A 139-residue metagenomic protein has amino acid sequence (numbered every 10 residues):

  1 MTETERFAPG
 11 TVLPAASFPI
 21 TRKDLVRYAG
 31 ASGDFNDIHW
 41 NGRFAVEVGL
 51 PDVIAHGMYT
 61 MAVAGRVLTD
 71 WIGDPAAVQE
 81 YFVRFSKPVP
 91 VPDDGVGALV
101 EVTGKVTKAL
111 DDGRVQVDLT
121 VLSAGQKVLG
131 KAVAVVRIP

Functional and structural regions predicted by a protein language model:
M1-A55: Catalytic strand-loop segment that frames the active site of acyl-thioester-processing enzymes
M1-L13, D94-P139: HotDog/MaoC-like acyl-thioester-processing domains
A15, V78-E80, K131: Hydrophobic residues on conserved beta-strands that form the core of alpha/beta folds
S17-P19, R84, V135-R137: Generic structural detector for well-ordered beta-strands
G30-D34, T69-G73, A124: Short, intrinsically disordered, mixed-charge
G49-P51, T60-E101: Hydrophobic beta-strand-centered segment that forms part of the acyl-chain substrate-binding groove
A55, A77, D111-V115: Short loop/turn segments at connectors of secondary-structure elements within structured domains
